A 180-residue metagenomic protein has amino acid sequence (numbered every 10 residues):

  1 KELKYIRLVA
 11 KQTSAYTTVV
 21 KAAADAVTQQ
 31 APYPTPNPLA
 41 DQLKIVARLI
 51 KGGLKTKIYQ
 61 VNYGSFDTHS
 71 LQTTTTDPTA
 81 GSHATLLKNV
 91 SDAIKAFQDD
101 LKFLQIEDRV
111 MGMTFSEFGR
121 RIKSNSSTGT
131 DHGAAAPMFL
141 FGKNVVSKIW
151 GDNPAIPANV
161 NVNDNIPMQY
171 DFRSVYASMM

Functional and structural regions predicted by a protein language model:
K1-L104, K123, P137-M180: Feature for exported/extracytoplasmic and membrane-associated proteins, marking the mature portion
V110-G119: Acidic/histidine-rich, metal-coordinating catalytic segments
G119-S127: Basic/polar, cationic surfaces and motifs that engage anionic cell-wall and phosphate/carboxylate ligands
S127, D131, F139-L140: Active-site substrate-binding loop specific to GH73 endo-beta-N-acetylglucosaminidase modules in bacterial autolysins
A134: Glycine-rich and small/hydrophobic secondary-structure elements
